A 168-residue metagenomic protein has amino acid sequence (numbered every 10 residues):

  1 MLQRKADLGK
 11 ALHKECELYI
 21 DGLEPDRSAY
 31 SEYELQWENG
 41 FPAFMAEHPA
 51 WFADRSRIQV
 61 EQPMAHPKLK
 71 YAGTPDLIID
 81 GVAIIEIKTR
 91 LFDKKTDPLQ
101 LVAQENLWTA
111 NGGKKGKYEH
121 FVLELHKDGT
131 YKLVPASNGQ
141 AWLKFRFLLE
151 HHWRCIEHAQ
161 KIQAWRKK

Functional and structural regions predicted by a protein language model:
M1-Y71: Metal-dependent nuclease catalytic cores that hydrolyze phosphodiester bonds in DNA/RNA, characterized by
H13, G73-L91, Q104: Conserved catalytic cores of phosphodiester-cleaving nucleases, focusing on short active-site segments
L18-G22, N106-N111: Active-site catalytic microenvironments for nucleophilic, acid-base chemistry
Q62, K88-T89, E124: Short, structured patches in soluble enzyme cores that scaffold and shape functional sites
K70-A72, F92-L99: Active-site-adjacent loop/helix micro-motif of nuclease/hydrolase catalytic cores
P98-W108: Short, charged, amphipathic alpha-helix that recurs within catalytic cores of restriction-modification and other
W108-K168: Metal-dependent nuclease catalytic regions and adjoining charged, substrate-binding loops involved in nucleic-acid end
